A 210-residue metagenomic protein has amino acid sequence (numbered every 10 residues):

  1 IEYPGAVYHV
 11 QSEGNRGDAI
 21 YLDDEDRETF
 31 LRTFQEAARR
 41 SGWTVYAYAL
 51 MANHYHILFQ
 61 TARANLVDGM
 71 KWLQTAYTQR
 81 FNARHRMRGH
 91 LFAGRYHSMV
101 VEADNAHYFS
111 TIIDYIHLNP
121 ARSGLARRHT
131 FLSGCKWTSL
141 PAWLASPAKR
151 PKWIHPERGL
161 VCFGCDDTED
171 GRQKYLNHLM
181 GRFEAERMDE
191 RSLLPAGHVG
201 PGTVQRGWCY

Functional and structural regions predicted by a protein language model:
I1-M51, Q60-Y210: Short Pro-Cys-Gly-centered "Cys-loop" motif that presents a nucleophilic cysteine in a tight turn
H56-L58: N-terminal functional module of multi-domain proteins
